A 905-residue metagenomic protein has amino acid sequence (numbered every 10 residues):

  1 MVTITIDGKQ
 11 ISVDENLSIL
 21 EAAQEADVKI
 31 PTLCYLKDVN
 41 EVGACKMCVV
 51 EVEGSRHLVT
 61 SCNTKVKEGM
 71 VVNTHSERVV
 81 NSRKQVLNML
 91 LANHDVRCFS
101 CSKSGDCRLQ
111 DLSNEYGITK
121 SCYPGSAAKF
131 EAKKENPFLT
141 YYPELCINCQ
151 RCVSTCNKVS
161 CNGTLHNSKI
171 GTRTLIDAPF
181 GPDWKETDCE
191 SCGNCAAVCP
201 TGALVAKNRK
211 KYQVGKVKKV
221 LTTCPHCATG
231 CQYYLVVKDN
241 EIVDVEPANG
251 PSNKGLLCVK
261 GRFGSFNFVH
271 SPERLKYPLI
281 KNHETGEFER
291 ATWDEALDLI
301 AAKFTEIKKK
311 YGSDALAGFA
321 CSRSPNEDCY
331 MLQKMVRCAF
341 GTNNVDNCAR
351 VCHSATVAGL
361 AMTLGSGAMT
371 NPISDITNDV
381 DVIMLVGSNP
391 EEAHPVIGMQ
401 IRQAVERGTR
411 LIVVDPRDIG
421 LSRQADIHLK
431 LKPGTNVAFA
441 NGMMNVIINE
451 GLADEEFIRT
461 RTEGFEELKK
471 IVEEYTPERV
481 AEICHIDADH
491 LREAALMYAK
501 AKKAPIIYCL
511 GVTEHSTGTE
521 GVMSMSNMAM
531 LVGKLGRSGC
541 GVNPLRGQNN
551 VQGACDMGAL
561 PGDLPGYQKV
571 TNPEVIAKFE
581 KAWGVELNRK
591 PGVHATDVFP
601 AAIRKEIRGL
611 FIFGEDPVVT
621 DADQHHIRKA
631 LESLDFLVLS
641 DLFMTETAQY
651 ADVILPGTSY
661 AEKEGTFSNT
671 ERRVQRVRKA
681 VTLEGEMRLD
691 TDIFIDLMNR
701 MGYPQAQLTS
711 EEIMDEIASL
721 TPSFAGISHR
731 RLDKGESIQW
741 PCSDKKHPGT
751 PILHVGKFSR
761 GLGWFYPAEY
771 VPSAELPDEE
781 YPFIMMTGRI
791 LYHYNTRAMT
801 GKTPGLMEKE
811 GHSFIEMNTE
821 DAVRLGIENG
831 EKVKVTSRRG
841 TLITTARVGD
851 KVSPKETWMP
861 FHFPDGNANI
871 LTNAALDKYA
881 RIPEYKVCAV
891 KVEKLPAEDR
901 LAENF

Functional and structural regions predicted by a protein language model:
M1-N16, Q24, V52-G54, G69-H94 (+7 more regions): N-terminal export/assembly segments and adjacent metallocofactor-ligating motifs of anaerobic energy-metabolism
I11-E68, N81-S82: N-terminal cofactor/phosphate-binding cores enriched in small/glycine residues, especially glycine-rich loops such as
V52-S55, R417-G420, F643-R678: Flexible glycine/proline-rich, aromatic-decorated loop/lid segments
V96-A128, A132, H283-R290, L452-A488 (+7 more regions): N-terminal leader/propeptide and maturation segments of large enzyme subunits in energy/redox metabolism and hydrolases
A499-P600, E671, M701, K746 (+2 more regions): A glycine-rich, hydrophobic/aromatic-adjacent loop/helix-cap motif
L545, Q552-P561, S710-G805: Long, low-complexity segments enriched in small/aliphatic residues
F599-I607, E615-E662, T819-E820, L825: Hydrophobic alpha/beta core scaffold segments
L683-E686, D690-C742, K802-E816, E820-F905: Long, contiguous, secondary-structure-rich segments that constitute the structural scaffold of globular domains
